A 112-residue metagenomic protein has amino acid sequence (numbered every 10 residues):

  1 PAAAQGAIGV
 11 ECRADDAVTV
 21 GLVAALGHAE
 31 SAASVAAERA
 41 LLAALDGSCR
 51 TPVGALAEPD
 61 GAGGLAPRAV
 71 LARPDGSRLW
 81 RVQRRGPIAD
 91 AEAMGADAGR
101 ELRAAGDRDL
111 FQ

Functional and structural regions predicted by a protein language model:
P1-Q112: Small-molecule-sensing regulatory modules
